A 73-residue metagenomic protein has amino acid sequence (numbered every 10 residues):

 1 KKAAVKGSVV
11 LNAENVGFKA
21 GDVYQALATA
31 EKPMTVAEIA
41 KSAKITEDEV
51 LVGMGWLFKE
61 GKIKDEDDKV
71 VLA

Functional and structural regions predicted by a protein language model:
K1-Y24, T46-V52, V70: Short alpha-helical segments that sit at the start of domains
A28, E49, G55, K59: Residue-level detection of the helix-turn-helix DNA-binding "recognition helix"
A28-T35: Short capping segments at the starts of secondary-structure elements
V36-A43: A short acidic, leucine-rich amphipathic alpha-helix
F58-D68: A short, conserved structural fragment
